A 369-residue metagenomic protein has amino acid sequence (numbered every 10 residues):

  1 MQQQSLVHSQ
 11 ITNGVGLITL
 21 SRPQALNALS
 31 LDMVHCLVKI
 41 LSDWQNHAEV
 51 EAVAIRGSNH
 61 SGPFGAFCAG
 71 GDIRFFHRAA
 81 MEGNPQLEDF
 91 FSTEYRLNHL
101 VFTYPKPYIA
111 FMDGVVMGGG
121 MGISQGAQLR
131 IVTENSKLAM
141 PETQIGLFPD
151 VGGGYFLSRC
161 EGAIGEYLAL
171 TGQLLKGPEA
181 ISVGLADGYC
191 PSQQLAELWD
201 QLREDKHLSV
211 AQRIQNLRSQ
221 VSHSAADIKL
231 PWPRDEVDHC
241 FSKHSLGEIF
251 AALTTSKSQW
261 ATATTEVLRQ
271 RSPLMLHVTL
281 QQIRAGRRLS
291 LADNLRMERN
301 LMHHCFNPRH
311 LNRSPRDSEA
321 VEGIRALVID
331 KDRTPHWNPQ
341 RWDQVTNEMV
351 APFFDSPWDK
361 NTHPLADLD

Functional and structural regions predicted by a protein language model:
M1-R56, P364-D369: Conserved CoA-thioester-binding segment of acyl-CoA-metabolizing enzymes
I18, C36-M81, L100-F111, T133-S136: A structural preference for short, pocket-lining loop segments at secondary-structure junctions
N59, V101-I145, L168-Q173, G177: Glycine-rich beta-to-alpha active-site loop
I73-M112, G153, V350-D359, A366: An acidic, glycine-rich surface segment that forms the CoA-thioester-binding/catalytic face of crotonase-fold enzymes
A127-D150, G184-W199: Gly/Pro- and small hydrophobic-enriched strand-loop and loop-to-helix capping segments that sit at the rims
G152-Y155, R159-V210: Contiguous mid-protein beta-loop-alpha structural module that forms a pocket-lining wall or clamp of enzyme active
P191-R271, M275: Amphipathic alpha-helical blocks and their helix-capping loop/short-beta junctions
R309, R313-D369: C-terminal amphipathic alpha-helical interaction region
